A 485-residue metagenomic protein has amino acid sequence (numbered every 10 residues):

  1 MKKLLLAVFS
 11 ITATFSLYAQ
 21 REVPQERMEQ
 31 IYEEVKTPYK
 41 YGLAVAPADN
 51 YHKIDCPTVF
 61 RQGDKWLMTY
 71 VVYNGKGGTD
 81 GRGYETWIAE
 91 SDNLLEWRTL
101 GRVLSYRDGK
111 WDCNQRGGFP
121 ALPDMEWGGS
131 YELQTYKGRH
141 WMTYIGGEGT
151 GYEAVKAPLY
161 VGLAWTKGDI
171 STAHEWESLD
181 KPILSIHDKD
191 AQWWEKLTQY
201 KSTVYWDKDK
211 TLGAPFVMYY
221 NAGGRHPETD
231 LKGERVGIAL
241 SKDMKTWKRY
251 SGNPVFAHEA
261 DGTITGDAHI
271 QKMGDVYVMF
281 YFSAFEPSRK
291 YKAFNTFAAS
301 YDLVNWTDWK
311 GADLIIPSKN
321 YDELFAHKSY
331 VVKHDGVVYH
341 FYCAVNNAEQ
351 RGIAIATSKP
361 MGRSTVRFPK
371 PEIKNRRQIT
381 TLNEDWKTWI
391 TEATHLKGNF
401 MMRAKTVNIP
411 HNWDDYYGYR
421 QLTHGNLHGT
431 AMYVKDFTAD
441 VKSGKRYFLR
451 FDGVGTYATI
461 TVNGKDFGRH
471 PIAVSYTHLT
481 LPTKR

Functional and structural regions predicted by a protein language model:
M1-Q20: Bacterial Sec-dependent N-terminal signal peptides
Q20-G118, L122-K201, Y205-T263, Q271-L324 (+1 more regions): Beta-rich carbohydrate-recognition and catalytic domains
L122, Y219, V434-D436, F448-R450 (+1 more regions): Residues within well-ordered beta-strands of beta-sheet-rich folds
S288, G455-T459: Extended, low-complexity, turn-rich repeat/linker tracts enriched in Gly/Pro/Ser/Thr and Asp/Glu that occur
K370-V454: Extended carbohydrate-recognition surfaces in non-catalytic/accessory domains of CAZymes and lectin-like proteins
T461-F467: Short strand-turn-strand beta-turns centered on an Asx-Gly dipeptide
I472-Y476: Short, solvent-exposed loop/turn segments in extracellular or other extracytoplasmic domains
T477-T483: Conserved small/polar residues in nucleotide/adenosyl-binding loops
